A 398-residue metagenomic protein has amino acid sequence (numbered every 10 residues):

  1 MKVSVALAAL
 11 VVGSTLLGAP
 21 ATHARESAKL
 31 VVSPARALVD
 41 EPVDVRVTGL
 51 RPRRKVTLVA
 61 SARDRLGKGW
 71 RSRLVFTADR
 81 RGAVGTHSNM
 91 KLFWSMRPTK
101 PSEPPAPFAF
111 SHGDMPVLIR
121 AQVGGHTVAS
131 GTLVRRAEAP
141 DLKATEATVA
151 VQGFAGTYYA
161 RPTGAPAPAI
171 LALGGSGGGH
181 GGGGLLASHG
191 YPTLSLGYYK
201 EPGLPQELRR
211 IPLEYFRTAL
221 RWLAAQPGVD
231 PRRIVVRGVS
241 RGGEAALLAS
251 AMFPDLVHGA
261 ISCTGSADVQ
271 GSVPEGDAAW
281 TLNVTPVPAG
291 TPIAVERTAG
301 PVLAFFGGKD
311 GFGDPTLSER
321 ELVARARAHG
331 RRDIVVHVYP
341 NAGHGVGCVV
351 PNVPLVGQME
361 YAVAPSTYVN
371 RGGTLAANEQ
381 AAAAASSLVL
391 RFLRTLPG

Functional and structural regions predicted by a protein language model:
M1-A24: Secretory targeting and sorting signals
S33-L38, V43, R51-R54, G67-W70 (+2 more regions): N-terminal cap/lid segment of alpha/beta-hydrolase-fold proteins
P104-H126: Short, aromatic- and glycine-rich surface loops/edge beta-strands on solvent-exposed regions
G153-A155, A165-A225, V269-E275, P354-G372: Cap/lid segment of the alpha/beta-hydrolase catalytic domain
G177-G181, L185, R217-R297, L317: Primarily recognizes the serine-hydrolase "nucleophile elbow" in alpha/beta-hydrolase and SGNH/GDSL folds
T298, A304-F306, D310: Short beta-strand/loop motif that positions the catalytic acidic residue of the alpha/beta-hydrolase fold
G311-R320, G347-C348: Conserved alpha/beta-hydrolase "acid-adjacent" motif
H329-G398: C-terminal catalytic histidine-bearing segment of alpha/beta-hydrolase fold enzymes
